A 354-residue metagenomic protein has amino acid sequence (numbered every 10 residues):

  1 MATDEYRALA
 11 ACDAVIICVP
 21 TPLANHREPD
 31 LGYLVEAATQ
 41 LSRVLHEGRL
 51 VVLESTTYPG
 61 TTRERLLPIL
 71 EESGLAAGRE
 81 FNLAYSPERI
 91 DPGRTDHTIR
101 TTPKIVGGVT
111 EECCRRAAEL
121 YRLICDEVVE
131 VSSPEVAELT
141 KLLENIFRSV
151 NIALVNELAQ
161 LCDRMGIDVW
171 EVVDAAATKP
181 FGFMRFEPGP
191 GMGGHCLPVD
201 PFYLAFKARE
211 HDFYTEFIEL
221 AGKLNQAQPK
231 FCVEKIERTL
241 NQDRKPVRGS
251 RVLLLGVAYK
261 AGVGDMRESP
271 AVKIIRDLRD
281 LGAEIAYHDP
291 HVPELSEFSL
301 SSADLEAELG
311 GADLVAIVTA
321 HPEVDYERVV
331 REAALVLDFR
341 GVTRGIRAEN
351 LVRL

Functional and structural regions predicted by a protein language model:
M1-L354: Structural/interface elements that position substrates and couple domains in central-metabolism enzymes
